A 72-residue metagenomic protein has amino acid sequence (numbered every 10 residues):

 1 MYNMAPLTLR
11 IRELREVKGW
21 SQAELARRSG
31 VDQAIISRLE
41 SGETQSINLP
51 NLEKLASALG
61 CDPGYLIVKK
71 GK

Functional and structural regions predicted by a protein language model:
M1-V17: A short, Lys/Arg-rich alpha-helix, primarily the initiator
M1-Y2, Q45, I67-K72: Short, charged recognition helix plus adjacent turn of helix-turn-helix-like nucleic-acid-binding domains
R12, A23, E53: Residues within the helices of the helix-turn-helix
R15, A26, A56: The alpha-helix within a helix-turn-helix
G19-L39: Short alpha-helical DNA-recognition segment
E40, N51, K70: DNA major-groove recognition helix of helix-turn-helix
P50-Y65: DNA major-groove recognition helix of helix-turn-helix/homeodomain DNA-binding modules
